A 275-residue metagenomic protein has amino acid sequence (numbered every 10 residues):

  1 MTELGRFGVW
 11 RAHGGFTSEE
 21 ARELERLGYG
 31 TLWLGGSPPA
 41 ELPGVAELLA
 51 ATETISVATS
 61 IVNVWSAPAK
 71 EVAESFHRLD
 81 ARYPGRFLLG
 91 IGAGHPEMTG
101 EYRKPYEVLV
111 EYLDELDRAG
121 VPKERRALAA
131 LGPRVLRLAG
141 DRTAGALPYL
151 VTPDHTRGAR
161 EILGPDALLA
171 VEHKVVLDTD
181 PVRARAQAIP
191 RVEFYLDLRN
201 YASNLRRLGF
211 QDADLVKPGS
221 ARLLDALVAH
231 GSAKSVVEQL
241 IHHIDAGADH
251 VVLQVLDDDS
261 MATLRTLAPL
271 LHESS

Functional and structural regions predicted by a protein language model:
M1-S275: Active-site-adjacent structural elements that line small-molecule/cofactor binding pockets in enzymes
